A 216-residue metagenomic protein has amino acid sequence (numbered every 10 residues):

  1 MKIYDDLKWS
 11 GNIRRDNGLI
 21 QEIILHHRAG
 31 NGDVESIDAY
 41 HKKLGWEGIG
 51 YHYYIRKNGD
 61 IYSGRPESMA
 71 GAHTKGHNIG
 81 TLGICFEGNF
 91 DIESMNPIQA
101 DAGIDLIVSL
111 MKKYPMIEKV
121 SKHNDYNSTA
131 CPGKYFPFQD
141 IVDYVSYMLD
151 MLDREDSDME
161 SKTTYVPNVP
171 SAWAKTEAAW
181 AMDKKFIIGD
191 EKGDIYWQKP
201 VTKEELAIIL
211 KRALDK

Functional and structural regions predicted by a protein language model:
M1-I23, I61, P66-E67, N78-G80 (+1 more regions): Basic/polar, cationic surfaces and motifs that engage anionic cell-wall and phosphate/carboxylate ligands
G11-S68, V120: Secreted/periplasmic proteins that engage bacterial cell-wall peptidoglycan
R28-G32, E93-D101, Y135, N168-K175 (+1 more regions): Soluble non-cytosolic domains of exported or imported proteins
D33-I37, Q99-L106, I141-Y144, W173-E177 (+2 more regions): Stable alpha-helical elements in mature extracytoplasmic
I37-E47, L106-K113, Y144-M151, K184 (+1 more regions): Structured segments of extracytoplasmic/periplasmic soluble domains in secreted or envelope-associated proteins
S68-A70, D215-K216: A short acidic/small-residue loop/turn micro-motif
E155-K216: Short, solvent-exposed alpha-helical surface patches in non-cytosolic proteins
